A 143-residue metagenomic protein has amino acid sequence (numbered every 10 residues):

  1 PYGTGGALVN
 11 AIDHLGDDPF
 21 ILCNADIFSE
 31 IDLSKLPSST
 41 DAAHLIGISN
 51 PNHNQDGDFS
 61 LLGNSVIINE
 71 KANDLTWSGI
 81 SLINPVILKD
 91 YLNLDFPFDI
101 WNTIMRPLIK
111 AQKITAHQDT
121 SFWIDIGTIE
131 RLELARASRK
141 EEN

Functional and structural regions predicted by a protein language model:
P1-G57, L62-G63: Conserved beta-loop-beta/alpha segment of the NTase-like Rossmann-fold superfamily that binds/positions NTPs
I21, F28, L33-S38, N50-H53 (+1 more regions): Catalytic-core segments of class I nucleotidyltransferases/pyrophosphorylases that form NMP-activated intermediates
